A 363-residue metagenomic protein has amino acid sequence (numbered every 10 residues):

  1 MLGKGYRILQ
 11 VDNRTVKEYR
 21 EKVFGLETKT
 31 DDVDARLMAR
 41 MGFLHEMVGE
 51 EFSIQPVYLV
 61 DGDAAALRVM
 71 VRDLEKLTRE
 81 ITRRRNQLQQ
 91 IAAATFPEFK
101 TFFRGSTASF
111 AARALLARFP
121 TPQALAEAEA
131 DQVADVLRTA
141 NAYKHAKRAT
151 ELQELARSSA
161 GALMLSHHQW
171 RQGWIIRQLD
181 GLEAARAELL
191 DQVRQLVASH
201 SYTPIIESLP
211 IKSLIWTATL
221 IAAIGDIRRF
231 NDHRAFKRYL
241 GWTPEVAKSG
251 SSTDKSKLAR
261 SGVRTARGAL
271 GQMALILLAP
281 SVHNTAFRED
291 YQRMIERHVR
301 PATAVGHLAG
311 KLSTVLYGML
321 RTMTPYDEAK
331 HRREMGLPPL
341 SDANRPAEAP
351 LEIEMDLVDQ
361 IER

Functional and structural regions predicted by a protein language model:
M1-R363: A detector of single, family-specific signature residues that are central to catalytic or substrate-handling motifs
